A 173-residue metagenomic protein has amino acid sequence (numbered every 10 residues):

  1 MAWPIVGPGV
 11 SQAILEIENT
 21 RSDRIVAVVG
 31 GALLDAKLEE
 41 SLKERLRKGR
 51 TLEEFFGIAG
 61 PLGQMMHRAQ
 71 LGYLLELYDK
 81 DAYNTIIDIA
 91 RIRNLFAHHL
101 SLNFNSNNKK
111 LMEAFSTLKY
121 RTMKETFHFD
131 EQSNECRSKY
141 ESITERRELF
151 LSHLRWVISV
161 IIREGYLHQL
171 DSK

Functional and structural regions predicted by a protein language model:
M1-K173: Amphipathic alpha-helical interface elements
